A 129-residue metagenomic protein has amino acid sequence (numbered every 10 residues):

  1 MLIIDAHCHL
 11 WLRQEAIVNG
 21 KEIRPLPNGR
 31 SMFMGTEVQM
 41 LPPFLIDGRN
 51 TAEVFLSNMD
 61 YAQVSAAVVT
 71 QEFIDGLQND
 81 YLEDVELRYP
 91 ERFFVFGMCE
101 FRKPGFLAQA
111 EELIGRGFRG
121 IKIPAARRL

Functional and structural regions predicted by a protein language model:
M1-L129: Helix-coil boundary/capping segments in enzymes
